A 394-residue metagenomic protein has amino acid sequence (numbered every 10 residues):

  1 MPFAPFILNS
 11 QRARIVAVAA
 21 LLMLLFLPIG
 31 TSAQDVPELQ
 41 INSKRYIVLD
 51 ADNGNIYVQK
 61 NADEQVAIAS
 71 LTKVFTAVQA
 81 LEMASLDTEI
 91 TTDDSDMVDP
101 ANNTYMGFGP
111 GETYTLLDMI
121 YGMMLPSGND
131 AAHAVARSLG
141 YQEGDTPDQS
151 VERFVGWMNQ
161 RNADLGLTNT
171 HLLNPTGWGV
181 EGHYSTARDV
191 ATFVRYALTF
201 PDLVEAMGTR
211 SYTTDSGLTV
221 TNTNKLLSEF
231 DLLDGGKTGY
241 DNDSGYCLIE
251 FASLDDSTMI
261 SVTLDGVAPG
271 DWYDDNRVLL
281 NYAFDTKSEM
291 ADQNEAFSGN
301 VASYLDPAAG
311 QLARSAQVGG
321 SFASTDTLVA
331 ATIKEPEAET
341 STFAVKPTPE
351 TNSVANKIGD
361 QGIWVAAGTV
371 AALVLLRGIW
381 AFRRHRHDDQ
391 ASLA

Functional and structural regions predicted by a protein language model:
F3, F26-P28, D50, A69 (+1 more regions): Catalytic-site microenvironment of enzymes that process N-acetyl-hexosamine-containing cell-wall polysaccharides
F3-A17: Bacterial N-terminal signal peptides that target proteins for export
Q11-A13, G54, T72, L376: Residue-level micro-sites within transmembrane alpha helices that shape and flank functional polar/acidic positions
V16-P28: Bacterial N-terminal signal peptides
F26-D35, R314: Bacterial Sec-dependent signal peptides at the C-terminal "C-region" and cleavage site
T31-R188, A197-L198: Active-site-adjacent loops and short helices of periplasmic peptidoglycan-processing enzymes
L167-H171, G179-A394: Domain-terminus/edge residues, biased toward the C-terminal soluble/receptor-binding domains of extracytoplasmic
